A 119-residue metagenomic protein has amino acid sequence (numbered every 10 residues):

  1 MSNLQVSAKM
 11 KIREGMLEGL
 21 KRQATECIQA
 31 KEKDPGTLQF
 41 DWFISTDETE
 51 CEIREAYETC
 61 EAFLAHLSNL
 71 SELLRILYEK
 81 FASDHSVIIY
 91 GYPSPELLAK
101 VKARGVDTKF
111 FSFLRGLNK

Functional and structural regions predicted by a protein language model:
M1-N3, L117-K119: Basic/polar N-terminal segments that are highly enriched at the extreme N-terminus, encompassing both cleavable
L4-M10: Active-site-flanking beta-strand signature of metal-NTP-handling nucleotidyl enzymes and homologous cyclase-like
I12-K21: Short, surface-exposed ligand-recognition loops at beta-strand->loop->(often short) alpha-helix junctions that present
E32-L38, A56-F111: An amphipathic, aromatic/His-enriched active-site/gating alpha helix that lines ligand/cofactor pockets
F43-D47: Short beta-strand micro-motifs enriched in acidic
